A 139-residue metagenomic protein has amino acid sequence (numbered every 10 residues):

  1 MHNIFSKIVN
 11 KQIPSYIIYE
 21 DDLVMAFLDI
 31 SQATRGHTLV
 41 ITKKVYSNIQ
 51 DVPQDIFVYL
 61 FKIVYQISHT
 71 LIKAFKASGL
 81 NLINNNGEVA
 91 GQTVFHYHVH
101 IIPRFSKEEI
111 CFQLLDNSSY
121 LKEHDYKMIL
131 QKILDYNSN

Functional and structural regions predicted by a protein language model:
M1-N139: HIT superfamily nucleotide-processing domains
